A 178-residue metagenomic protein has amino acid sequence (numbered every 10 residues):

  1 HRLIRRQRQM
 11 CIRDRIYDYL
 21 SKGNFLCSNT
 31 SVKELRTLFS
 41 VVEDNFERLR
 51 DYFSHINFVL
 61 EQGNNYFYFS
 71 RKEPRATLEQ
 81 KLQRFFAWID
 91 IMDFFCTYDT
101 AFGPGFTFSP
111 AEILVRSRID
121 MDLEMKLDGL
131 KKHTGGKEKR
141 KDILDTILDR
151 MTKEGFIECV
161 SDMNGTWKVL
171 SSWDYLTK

Functional and structural regions predicted by a protein language model:
H1-I12: Single conserved hydrophobic/aromatic residue that forms the stacking wall/gate of nucleotide- or nucleobase-binding
S21-K81: N-terminal interaction modules that seed assembly of large macromolecular complexes
K22, T30-S40, C96, M125 (+2 more regions): Charged, alpha-helix-forming regions
V41-L49, G135-K153: Short amphipathic alpha-helical interaction segments
H55-Q62, T152-D162: A short, conserved structural fragment
E61-R116: Short basic alpha-helical hairpin corresponding to helix-turn-helix/winged-helix-like nucleic-acid-binding
N65-P74, E158-K178: Accessory beta->alpha helical hairpin/"wing" motif in late/C-terminal subdomains of nucleic-acid enzymes
R118-D142: Short, positively charged loop/turn segments that connect secondary-structure elements
